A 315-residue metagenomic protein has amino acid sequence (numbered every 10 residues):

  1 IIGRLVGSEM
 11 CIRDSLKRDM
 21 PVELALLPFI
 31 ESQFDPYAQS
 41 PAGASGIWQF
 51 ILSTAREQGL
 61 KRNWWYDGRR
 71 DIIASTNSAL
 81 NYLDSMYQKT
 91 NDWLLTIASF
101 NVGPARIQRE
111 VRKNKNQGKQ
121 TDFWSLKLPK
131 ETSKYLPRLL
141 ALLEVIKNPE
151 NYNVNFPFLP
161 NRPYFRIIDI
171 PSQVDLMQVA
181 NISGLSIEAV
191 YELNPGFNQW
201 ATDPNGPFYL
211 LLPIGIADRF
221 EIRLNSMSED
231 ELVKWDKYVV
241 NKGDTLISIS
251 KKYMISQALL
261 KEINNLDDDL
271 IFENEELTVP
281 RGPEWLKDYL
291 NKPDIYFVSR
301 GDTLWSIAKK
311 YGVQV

Functional and structural regions predicted by a protein language model:
I1, Q39-S40, I47-Q49, S53-T54 (+3 more regions): Catalytic and substrate-binding regions of cell-wall glycan-acting enzymes that process beta-1,4-linked
I1-G7, I12: Single conserved hydrophobic/aromatic residue that forms the stacking wall/gate of nucleotide- or nucleobase-binding
I12, D19-L26, K89-S99, N151-N155: Surface-exposed patches in mature extracellular/periplasmic domains of secreted proteins
M20-Y37, T96-N101, Y191-N194, L260-N264 (+1 more regions): Short, functionally critical alpha-helical segments immediately adjacent to catalytic or ligand/cofactor-binding
Q33-P41, Q49-N91, V111-L126, R223: Substrate-binding clefts and substrate-entry loops adjacent to catalytic sites of polymer-processing enzymes acting on
S53, D71-S85, L95, V102 (+11 more regions): Extracytoplasmic/secreted proteins, especially bacterial periplasmic and envelope-associated proteins
P157-S183, I187, D230-Q257, D267 (+2 more regions): Primarily a LysM-type cell-wall glycan-binding module
L193-S226, S256-F297, Q314-V315: Extracellular LysM carbohydrate-binding repeats and other cell-envelope/extracellular binding modules
